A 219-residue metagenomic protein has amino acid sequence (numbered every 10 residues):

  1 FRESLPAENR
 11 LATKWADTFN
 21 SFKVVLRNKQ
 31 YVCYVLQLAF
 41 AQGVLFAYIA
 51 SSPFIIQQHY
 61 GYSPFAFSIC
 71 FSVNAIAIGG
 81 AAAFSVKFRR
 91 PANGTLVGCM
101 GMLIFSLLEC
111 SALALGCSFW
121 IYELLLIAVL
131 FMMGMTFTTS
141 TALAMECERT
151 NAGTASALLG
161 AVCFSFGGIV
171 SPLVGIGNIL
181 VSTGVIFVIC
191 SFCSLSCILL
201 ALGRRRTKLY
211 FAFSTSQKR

Functional and structural regions predicted by a protein language model:
F1-A12, A201-A212: Helix-loop junctions on the cytosolic side of multi-pass membrane transporters, especially the intracellular loop
R2-V35: Juxtamembrane intracellular "pre-TM" segments in multi-pass secondary transporters
R27-L45, I127-F131: Pair of pore-lining "gating" transmembrane helices in MFS-fold secondary transporters
A50-F65: Short amphipathic helix-loop junctions that connect adjacent transmembrane helices in Major Facilitator Superfamily/SLC
Y62-F71, Y122: Juxtamembrane helix-start elements in MFS-like secondary transporters
F67-R89, M102: Transmembrane alpha-helices of Major Facilitator/SLC transporters
T95-S140: C-terminal transmembrane helical hairpin of 12-TM major facilitator-type secondary transporters
F131, T141-L180, I186-I189: A late C-terminal transmembrane helix in Major Facilitator Superfamily
